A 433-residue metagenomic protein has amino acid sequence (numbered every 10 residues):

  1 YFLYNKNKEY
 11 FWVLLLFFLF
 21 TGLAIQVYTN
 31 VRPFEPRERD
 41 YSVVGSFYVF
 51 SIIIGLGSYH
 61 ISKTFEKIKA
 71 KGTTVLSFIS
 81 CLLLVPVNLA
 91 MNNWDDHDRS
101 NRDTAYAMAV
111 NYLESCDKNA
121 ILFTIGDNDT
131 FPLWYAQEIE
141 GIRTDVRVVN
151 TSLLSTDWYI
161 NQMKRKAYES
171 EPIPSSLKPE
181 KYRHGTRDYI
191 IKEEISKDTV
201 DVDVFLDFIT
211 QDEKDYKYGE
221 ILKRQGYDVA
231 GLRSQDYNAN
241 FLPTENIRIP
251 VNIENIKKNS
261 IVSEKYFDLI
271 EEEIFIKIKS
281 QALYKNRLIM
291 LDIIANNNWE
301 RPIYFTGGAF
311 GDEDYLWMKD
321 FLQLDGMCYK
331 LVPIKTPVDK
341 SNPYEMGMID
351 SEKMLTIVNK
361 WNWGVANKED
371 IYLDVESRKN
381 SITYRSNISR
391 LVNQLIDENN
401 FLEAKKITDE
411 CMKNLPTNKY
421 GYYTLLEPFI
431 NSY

Functional and structural regions predicted by a protein language model:
Y1-V43, V49-N119, A136-Y433: ER/secretory pathway lumenal C-terminal domains and tails of membrane proteins involved in glycoprotein biogenesis
F131-Y135: Phosphate- and divalent-cation-binding pockets in alpha/beta enzyme and binding domains that engage nucleotide-derived
